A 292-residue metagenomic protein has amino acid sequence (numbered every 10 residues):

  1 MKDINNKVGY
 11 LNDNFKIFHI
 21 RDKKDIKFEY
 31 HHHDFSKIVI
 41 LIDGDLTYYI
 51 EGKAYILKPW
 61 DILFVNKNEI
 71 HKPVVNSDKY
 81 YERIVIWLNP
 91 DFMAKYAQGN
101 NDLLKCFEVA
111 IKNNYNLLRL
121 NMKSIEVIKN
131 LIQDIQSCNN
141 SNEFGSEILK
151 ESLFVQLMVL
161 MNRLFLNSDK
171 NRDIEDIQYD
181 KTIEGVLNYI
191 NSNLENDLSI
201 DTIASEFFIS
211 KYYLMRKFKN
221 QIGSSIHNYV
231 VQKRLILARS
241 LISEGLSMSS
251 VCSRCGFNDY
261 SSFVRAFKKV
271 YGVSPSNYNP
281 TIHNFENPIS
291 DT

Functional and structural regions predicted by a protein language model:
M1-I62, E69, S77, N101-C106 (+3 more regions): Generic protein-terminus/edge-of-domain signal
M1-R21, V74-N140, R163-S168: A hydrophobic/aromatic-rich effector-binding and dimerization subdomain of bacterial HTH-type transcriptional regulators
I42, K129-E143, L187, N191-L194 (+1 more regions): Regular secondary-structure segments
W60, Y213-F218, S262-F263, F267: Short hydrophobic/aromatic patch on the recognition helix
N114-S124, N139-N188, S192, N196 (+3 more regions): Short, Lys/Arg-enriched, Trp-marked, Pro/Gly-tolerant hinge/linker segments that flank
N188, S192, D197, D201-T202 (+3 more regions): Terminal helix-turn-helix DNA-binding modules in bacterial transcription factors
